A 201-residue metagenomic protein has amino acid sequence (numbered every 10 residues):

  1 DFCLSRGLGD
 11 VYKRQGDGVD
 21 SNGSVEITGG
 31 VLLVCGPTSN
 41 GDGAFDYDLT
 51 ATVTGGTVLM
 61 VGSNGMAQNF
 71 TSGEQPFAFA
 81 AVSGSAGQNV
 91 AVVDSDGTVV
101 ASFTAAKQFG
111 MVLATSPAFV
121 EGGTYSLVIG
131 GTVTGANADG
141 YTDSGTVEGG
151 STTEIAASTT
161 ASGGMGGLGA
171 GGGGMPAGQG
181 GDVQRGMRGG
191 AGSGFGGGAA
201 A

Functional and structural regions predicted by a protein language model:
D1-L8, Y12: Single conserved hydrophobic/aromatic residue that forms the stacking wall/gate of nucleotide- or nucleobase-binding
G9, G16-G18, S24, G29-V31 (+3 more regions): Detector for repetitive beta-architecture
K13-S21, G36-A44, G62-M66: Short glycine/acidic-rich loop motifs that flank beta-strands on beta-rich extracellular proteins
S63-F70, Q75-S83, F109, G131-V133 (+2 more regions): Disordered, low-complexity segments in secreted/periplasmic proteins that are enriched in proline
S85-V100: Extended low-complexity, serine/threonine- and proline-enriched intrinsically disordered segments
D96-T104, T134-G135: Surface-exposed loop/edge segments in extracytoplasmic proteins
G110-A118: Exposed aromatic-hydrophobic patches
G122-V128: A short tyrosine-centered beta-strand micro-motif
